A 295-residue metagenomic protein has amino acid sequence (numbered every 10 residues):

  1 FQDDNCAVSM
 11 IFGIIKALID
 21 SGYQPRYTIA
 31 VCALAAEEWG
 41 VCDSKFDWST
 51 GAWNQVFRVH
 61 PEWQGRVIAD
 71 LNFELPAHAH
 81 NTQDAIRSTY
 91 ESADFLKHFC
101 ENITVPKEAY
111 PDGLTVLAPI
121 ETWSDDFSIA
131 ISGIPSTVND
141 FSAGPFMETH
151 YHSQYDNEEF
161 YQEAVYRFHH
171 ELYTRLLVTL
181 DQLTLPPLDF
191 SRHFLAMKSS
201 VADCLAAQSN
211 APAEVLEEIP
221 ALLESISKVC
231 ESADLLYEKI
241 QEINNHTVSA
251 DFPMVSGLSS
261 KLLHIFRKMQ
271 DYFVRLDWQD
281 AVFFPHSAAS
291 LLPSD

Functional and structural regions predicted by a protein language model:
F1-E91: Acidic/histidine-rich catalytic neighborhood of metal-dependent amide-processing enzymes
I15-G22, A33, V59, I103-K107 (+4 more regions): Sec/Tat-exported extracytoplasmic proteins
Y27-I29, A33, E62-A77, T104-G113 (+2 more regions): Hydrophobic transmembrane alpha-helix bundles
I29-E37, S44, E74, I86 (+5 more regions): A sequence-level detector of short, solvent-exposed, charge-rich linear segments
D47-R58, S92-L96, I131-A143, L205-E224: Short, Lys/Arg-enriched charge-dense amphipathic segments
S49, H60, D84-K97, T104 (+4 more regions): Short, structured coil/loop segments at alpha-helix boundaries
V67-D70, L75-L195, S199, A206 (+1 more regions): Active-site-adjacent substrate-binding region of metalloamidase/peptidase-like peptide-processing proteins
F190-S191, M197-D295: Mature extracytoplasmic or organellar-lumen-exposed domains after removal of signal/transit peptides
